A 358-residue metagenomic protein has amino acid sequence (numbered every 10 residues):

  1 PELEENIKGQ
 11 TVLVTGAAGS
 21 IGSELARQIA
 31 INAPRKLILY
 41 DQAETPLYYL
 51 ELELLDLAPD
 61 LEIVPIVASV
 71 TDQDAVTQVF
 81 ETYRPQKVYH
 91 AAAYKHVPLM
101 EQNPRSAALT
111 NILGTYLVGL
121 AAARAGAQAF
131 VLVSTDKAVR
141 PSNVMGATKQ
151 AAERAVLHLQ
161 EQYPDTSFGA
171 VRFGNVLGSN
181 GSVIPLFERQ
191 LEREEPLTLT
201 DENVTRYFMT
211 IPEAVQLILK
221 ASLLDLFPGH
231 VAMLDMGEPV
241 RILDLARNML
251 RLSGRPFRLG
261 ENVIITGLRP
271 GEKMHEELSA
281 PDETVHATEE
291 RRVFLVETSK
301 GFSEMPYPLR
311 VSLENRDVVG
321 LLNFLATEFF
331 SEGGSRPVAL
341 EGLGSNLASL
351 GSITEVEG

Functional and structural regions predicted by a protein language model:
P1-N6, R154, H158-G358: Strand-loop microenvironment adjacent to phosphate/nucleotide-handling motifs in alpha/beta enzyme folds
P1-Y89: N-terminal Rossmann/SDR dinucleotide-binding element
P34-R35, A125-A129, D165-T166: A short helix->loop->beta-strand "cap" motif at the edges of active sites that frequently abuts
Q42, T71, Q102, T110 (+3 more regions): Residue-level signal for the nucleotide or nucleotide-sugar donor/cofactor binding architecture
L54, T82, P104-S106, G146-A151 (+3 more regions): Short secondary-structure boundary/capping segments
P65, A107, F130, F168-V171: Hydrophobic/aromatic anchor residues within beta-strands of the central parallel beta-sheet of Rossmann-like
I66-V67, L109, D201, I265: Conserved residues in the N-terminal Rossmann fold of short-chain dehydrogenase/reductase
R84, H90, Y94-R154, H158-L159: Conserved Rossmann-fold NAD(P)-dependent oxidoreductase catalytic core, especially the SDR/UDP-sugar
